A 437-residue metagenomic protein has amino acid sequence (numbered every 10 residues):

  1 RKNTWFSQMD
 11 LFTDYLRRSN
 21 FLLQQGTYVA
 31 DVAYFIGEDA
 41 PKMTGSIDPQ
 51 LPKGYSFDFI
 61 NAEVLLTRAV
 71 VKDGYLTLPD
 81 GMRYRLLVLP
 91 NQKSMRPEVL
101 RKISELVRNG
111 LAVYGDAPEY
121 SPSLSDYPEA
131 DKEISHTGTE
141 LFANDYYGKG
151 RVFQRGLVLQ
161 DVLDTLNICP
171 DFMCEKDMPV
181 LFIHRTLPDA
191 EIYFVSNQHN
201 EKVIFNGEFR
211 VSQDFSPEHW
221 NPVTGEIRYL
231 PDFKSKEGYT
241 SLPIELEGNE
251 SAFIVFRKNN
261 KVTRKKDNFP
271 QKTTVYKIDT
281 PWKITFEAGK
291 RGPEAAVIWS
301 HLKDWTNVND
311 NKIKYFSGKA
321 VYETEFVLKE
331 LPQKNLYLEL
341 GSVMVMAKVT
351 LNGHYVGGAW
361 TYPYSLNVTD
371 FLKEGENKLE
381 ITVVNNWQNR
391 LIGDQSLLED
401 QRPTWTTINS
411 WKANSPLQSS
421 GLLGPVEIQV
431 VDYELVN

Functional and structural regions predicted by a protein language model:
R1-K319, V327-L331, I428-Q429, E434-N437: Carbohydrate-binding surfaces of carbohydrate-active enzymes
E208, F326-N352, W360, L379-V383: Aromatic-lined ligand-binding clefts that engage carbohydrates, nucleic acids, or primary amines
P222-G225, N352-V356: Change "in extracellular beta-sheet-rich domains … of secreted and cell-surface proteins" to "in beta-sheet-rich domains
D232-K234, V356-W360: Short beta-strand segments within Ig-like beta-sandwich modules, predominantly Fibronectin type-III
S241-I244, S365-D370: Exposed aromatic-hydrophobic patches
S251, L336, E374-Q395: Short, well-structured beta-strand segments enriched in hydrophobic/aromatic residues within extracellular or lumenal
N260-T280, I284, N385-I428: Glycine/proline-rich low-complexity spacer/linker segments in large multi-domain proteins
L302, V308, S342, A359 (+4 more regions): Beta-strand/loop-rich accessory regions of lumenal/periplasmic or secreted enzymes, predominantly carbohydrate-active
